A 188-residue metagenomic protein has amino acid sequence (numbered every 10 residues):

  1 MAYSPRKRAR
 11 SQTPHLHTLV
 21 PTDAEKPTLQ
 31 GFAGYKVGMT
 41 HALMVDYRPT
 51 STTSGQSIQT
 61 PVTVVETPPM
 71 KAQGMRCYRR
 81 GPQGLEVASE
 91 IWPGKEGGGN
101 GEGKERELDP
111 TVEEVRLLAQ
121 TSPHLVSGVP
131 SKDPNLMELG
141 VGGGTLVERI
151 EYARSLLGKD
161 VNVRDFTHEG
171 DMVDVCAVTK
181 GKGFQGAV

Functional and structural regions predicted by a protein language model:
M1-V188: Extended basic (Lys/Arg/His-rich) segments that typically form rRNA-contacting surfaces in ribosomal proteins
